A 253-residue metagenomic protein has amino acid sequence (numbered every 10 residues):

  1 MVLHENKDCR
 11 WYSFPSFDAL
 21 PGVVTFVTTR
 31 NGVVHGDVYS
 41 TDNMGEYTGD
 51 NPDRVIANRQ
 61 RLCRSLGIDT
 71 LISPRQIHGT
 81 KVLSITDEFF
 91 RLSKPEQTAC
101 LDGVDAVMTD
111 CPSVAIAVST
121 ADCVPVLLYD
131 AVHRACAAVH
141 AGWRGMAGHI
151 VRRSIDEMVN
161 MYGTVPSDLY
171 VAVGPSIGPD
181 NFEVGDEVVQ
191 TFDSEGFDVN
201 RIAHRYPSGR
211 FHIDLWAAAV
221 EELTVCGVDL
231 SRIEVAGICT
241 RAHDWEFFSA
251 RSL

Functional and structural regions predicted by a protein language model:
M1-L253: Active-site microenvironment for binding and transforming phosphate-containing groups
